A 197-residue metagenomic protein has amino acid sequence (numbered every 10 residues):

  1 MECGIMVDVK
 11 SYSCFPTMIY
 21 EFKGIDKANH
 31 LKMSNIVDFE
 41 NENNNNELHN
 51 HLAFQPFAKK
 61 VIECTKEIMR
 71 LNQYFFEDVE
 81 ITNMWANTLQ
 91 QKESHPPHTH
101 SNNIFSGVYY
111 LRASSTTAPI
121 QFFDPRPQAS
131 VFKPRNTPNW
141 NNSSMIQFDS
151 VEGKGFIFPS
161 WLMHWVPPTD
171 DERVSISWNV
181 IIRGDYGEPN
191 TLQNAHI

Functional and structural regions predicted by a protein language model:
M1-E77, W85, S94, Q193-I197: Non-heme Fe(II)/2-oxoglutarate
F15-I19, I104-S106, R173-S175: Short hydrophobic/aromatic beta-strand or adjacent loop that forms the aromatic wall/cage of a ligand/substrate-binding
E80-M84, N103-F105, E172: A generic structural signal for short beta-strands and their flanking turns/coil linkers
M84-A86, G107-Y109, I176-V180: A structural signal for short, well-ordered beta-strand segments
L89-I157, P167, D185-N194: Catalytic core of non-heme Fe(II) oxygenases with the double-stranded beta-helix
L111, L162, V180-I182: Short beta-strand segments enriched in hydrophobic/aromatic residues within well-folded beta-rich domains
L162-S175: Ligand-binding loop in jelly-roll beta-barrel domains
